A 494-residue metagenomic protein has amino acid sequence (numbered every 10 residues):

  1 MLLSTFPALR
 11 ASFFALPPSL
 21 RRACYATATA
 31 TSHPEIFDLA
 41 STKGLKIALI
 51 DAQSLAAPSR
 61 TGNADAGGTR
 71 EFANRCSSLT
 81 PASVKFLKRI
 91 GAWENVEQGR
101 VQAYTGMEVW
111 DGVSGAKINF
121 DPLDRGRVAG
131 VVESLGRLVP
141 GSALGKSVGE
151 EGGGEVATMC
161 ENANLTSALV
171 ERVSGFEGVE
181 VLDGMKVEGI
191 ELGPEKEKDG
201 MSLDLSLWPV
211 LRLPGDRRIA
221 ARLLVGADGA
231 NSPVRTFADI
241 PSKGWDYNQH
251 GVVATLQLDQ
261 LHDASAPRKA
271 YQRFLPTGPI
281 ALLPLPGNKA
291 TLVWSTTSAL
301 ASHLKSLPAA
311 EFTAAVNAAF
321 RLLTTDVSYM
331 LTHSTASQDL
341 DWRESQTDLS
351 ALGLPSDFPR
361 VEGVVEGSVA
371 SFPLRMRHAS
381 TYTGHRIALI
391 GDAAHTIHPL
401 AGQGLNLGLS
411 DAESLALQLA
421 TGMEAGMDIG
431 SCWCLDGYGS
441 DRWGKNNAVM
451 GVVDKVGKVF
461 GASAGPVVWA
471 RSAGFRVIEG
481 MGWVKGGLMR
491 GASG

Functional and structural regions predicted by a protein language model:
M1-H33: N-terminal mitochondrial targeting presequence
I36-R75: Glycine-rich FAD pyrophosphate-binding loop
A64-Q98: N-terminal glycine-rich dinucleotide-binding loop that anchors FAD/FMN and/or NAD(P) in oxidoreductases
L87, V210-R218, R222-F358, E366-V369: Conserved FAD-binding catalytic core of PHBH/FMO-like flavoproteins
G99-A238, K243-T255: Conserved N-terminal helical subregion
P279, F372-A379, A394-N406, G444 (+1 more regions): Glycine-rich phosphate/pyrophosphate-binding beta-alpha loops
S371-L389, N447-A448, K458, A464-V468: FAD-binding beta-loop-beta segment adjacent to the flavin cofactor pocket
L417-G494: C-terminal helical "tail/cap" subdomain of flavin- and related membrane-associated enzymes
